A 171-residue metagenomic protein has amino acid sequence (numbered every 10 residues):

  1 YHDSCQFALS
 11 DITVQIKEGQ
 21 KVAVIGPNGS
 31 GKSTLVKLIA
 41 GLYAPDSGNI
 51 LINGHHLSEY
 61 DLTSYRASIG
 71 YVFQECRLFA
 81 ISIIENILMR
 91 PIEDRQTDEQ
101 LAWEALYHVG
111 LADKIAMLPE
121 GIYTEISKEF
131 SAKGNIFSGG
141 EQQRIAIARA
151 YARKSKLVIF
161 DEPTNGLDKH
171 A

Functional and structural regions predicted by a protein language model:
I25-P27: The feature captures the beta-strand-to-loop junction immediately N-terminal to the Walker
A40: Helix-to-loop junction immediately C-terminal to a conserved catalytic motif
Y43, A150-R153: Hydrophobic/aromatic position at a conserved helix-loop-beta junction within ABC-family ATPase nucleotide-binding
G48-H55, Y65: Conserved ABC transporter NBD signature motif
L51, I84-A132: ABC ATPase nucleotide-binding domain helical subdomain, centered on the C-loop/LSGGQ "ABC signature"
K133-G134, A152-K156: A short, proline-enriched helix->beta-strand linker immediately N-terminal to the Walker B motif in ABC-type P-loop
V158-E162: Catalytic Walker B motif of ABC-type/P-loop ATPase nucleotide-binding domains
K169-H170: Helix N-cap at the start of a conserved alpha-helix in ABC-type nucleotide-binding domains
